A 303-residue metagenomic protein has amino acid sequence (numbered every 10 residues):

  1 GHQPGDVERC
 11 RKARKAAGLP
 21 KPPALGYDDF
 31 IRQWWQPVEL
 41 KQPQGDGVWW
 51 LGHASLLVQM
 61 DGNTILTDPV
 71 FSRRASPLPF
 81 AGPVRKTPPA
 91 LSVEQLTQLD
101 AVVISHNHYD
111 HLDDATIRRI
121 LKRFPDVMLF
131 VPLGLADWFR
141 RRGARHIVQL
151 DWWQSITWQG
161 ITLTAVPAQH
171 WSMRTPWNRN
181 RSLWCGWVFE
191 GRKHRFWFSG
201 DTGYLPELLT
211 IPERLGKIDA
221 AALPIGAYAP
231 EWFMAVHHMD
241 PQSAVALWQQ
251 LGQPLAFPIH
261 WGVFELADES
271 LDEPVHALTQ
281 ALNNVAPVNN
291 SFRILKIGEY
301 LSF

Functional and structural regions predicted by a protein language model:
G1-Q95, F189-G200, D219-G226, T279-Q280 (+1 more regions): Metallo-beta-lactamase
P22-Q44, V131-H194, A277-E299: Metallo-beta-lactamase
V38, S55-L56, P89-E94, R119-I120 (+5 more regions): Short, flexible, glycine/charge-rich loop motifs used to bind or transfer phosphoryl groups or to couple energy/partner
W50-H53, Y109, Q149-Q154, W184-W187 (+2 more regions): Tryptophan-centric aromatic hotspots in well-structured domains and transmembrane helices
S55-D61, T157-D219, A235-S243: Catalytic core of the metallo-beta-lactamase
F71-P79, A90-I156, V166-P167: Active-site HxH/HxHxD metal-binding segment of metal-dependent hydrolases
V93-L96, A101, H108, T116 (+4 more regions): Cap/insert and terminal regions of metallo-dependent hydrolase folds
S302: Catalytic cores of alpha/beta
